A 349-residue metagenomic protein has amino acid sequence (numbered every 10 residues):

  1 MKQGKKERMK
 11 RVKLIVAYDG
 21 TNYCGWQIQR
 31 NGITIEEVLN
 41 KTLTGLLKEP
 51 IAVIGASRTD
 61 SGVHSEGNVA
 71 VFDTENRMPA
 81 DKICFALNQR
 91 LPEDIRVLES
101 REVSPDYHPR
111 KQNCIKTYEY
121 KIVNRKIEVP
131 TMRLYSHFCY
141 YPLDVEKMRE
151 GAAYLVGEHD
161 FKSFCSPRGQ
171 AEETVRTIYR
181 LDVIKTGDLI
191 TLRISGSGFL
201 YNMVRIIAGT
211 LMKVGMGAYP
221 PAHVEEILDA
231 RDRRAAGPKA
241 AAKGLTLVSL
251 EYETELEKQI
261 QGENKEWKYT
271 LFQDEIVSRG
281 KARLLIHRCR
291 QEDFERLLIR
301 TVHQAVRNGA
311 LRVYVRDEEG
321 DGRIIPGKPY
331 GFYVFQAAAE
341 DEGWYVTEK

Functional and structural regions predicted by a protein language model:
K2-K268: Structured-RNA-binding interfaces characteristic of tRNA pseudouridine synthases
T186-D188, G280-A282, E342: Beta-strand-connecting loop/turn residues
Y269-S278: Short beta-strand/loop segment at the start of cytosolic alpha/beta domains
S278-C289: N-terminal acidic leader/helix
E295-H303: A short, charged, amphipathic alpha-helix used as a generic interaction element across diverse proteins
V302-A338: Acidic, low-complexity, intrinsically disordered interaction modules
V334-K349: C-terminal edge-of-domain segments
